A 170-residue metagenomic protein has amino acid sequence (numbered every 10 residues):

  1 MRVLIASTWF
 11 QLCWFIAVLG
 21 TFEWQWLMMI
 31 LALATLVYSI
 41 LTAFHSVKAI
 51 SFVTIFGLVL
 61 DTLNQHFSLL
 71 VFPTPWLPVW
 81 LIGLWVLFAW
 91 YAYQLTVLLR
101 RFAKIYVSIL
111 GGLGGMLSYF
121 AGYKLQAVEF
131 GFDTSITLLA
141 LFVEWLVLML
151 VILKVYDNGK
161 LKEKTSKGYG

Functional and structural regions predicted by a protein language model:
M1-G170: Aromatic-rich, lipid-facing transmembrane alpha helices and their immediate juxtamembrane interface loops in integral
